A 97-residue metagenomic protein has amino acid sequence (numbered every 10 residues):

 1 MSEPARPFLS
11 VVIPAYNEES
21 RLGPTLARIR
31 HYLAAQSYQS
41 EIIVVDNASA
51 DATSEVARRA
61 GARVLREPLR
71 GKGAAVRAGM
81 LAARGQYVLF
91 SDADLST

Functional and structural regions predicted by a protein language model:
M1-T97: Structured catalytic core of nucleotide-sugar glycosyltransferases
